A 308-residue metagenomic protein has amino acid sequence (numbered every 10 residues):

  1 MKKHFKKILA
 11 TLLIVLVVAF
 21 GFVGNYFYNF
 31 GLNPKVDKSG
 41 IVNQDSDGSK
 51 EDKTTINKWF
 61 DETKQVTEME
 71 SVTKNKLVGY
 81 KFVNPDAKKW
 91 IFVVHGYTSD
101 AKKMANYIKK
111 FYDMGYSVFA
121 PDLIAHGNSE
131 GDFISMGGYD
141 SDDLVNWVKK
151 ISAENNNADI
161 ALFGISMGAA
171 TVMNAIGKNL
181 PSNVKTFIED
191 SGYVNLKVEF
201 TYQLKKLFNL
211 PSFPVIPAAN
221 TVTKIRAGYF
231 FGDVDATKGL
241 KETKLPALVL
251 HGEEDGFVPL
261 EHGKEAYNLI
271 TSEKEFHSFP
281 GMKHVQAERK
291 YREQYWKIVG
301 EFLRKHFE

Functional and structural regions predicted by a protein language model:
H4-E70, Y80: An N-terminal hydrophobic leader/cap segment in hydrolases
Y97-K110: The serine-hydrolase catalytic nucleophile loop
I108-E130: Conserved alpha/beta-hydrolase
I134-N155: Alpha/beta-hydrolase active-site loop
N174-Y229: Hydrolase active-site cap/lid region
A236, L245, P259-N268: Short alpha-helix in the alpha/beta-hydrolase fold that links the catalytic acid
E242-K244, V249-H251, D255: Short beta-strand/loop motif that positions the catalytic acidic residue of the alpha/beta-hydrolase fold
K290-E308: Catalytic active-site module of serine/aspartate enzymes centered on a nucleophile-bearing elbow/loop
